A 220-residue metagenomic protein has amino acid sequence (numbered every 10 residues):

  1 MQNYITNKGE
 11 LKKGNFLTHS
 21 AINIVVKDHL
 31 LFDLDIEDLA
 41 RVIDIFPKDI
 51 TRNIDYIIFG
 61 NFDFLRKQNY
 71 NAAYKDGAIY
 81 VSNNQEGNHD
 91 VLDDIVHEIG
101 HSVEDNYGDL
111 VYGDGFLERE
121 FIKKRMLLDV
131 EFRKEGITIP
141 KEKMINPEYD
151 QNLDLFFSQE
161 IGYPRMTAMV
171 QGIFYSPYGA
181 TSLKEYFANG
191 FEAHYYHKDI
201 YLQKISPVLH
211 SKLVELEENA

Functional and structural regions predicted by a protein language model:
M1-L30, I57-D63, L92, S158-Q171 (+3 more regions): Non-catalytic architectural context of zinc metalloproteases
K8-N88, G113, E131-M144: Auxiliary, metal-adjacent structural segments of Zn-dependent hydrolase domains
I50, V103-Y107, Y195, D199: A generic secondary-structure signal for well-formed alpha-helical elements
A73-Y74, I79, N106, R119-K124 (+1 more regions): Zinc-dependent metalloendopeptidases
D90-E98: Short alpha-helical catalytic segment bearing the HExxH-like zincin motif of zinc-dependent metalloproteases
I99-R119: Catalytic Zn2+-binding segment of zinc metalloproteases
L117, F121-R165: Low-complexity, serine/threonine/proline-enriched polar segments
D150-A220: Pan-zinc metallopeptidase signature
